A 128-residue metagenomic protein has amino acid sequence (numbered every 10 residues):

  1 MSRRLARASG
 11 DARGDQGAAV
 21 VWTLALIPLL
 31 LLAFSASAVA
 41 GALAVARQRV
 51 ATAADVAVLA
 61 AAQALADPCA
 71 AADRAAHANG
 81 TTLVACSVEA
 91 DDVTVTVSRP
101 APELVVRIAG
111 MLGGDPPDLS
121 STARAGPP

Functional and structural regions predicted by a protein language model:
M1-A71: Alpha-helical assembly-interface signal, strongest on the long, hydrophobic N-terminal helix that forms
R3, A70-P128: Short, conserved structural patches
